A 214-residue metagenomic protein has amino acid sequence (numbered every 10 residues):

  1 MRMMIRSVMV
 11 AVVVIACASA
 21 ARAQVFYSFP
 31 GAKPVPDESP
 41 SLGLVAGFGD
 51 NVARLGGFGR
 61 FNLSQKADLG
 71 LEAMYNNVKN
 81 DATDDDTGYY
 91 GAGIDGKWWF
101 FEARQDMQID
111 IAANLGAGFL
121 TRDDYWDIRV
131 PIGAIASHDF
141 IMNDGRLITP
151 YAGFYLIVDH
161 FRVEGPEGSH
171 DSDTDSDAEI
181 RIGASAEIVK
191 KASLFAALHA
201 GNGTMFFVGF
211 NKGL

Functional and structural regions predicted by a protein language model:
M1-F29, P34-P36: Cleavable N-terminal export/targeting peptides
A16, A20, V78-K79, T204: Hydrophobic alpha-helical segments
A18, G57, G133-S137: A mid-sequence interfacial segment
Q24-G43, F48-N51, F100, R104-D106 (+1 more regions): Outer-membrane beta-barrel transmembrane domain signature
V45-R122, G213-L214: Glycine- and aromatic-enriched membrane insertion/assembly motifs of diderm outer-membrane and organelle channel
